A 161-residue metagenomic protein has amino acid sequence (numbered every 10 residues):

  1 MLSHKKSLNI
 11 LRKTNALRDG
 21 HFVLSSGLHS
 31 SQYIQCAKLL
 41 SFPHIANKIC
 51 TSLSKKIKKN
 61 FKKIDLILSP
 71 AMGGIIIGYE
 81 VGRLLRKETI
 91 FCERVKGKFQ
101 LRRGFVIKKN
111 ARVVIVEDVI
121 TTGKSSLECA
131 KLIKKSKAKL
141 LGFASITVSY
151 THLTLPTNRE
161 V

Functional and structural regions predicted by a protein language model:
L2-N60: Active-site-facing substrate-recognition patch
K63-A71: Short glycine-rich phosphate-binding loop at a beta-alpha junction
D65, A111, L141: Conserved acidic residues
I77-V114, T122-L127: Short, glycine/charge-rich flexible loops or terminal/linker lids adjacent to PRPP-binding catalytic cores
C92-E93, A138-Y150: ATP-dependent adenylation/pyrophosphate-handling site
T151-T157: Conserved small/polar residues in nucleotide/adenosyl-binding loops
